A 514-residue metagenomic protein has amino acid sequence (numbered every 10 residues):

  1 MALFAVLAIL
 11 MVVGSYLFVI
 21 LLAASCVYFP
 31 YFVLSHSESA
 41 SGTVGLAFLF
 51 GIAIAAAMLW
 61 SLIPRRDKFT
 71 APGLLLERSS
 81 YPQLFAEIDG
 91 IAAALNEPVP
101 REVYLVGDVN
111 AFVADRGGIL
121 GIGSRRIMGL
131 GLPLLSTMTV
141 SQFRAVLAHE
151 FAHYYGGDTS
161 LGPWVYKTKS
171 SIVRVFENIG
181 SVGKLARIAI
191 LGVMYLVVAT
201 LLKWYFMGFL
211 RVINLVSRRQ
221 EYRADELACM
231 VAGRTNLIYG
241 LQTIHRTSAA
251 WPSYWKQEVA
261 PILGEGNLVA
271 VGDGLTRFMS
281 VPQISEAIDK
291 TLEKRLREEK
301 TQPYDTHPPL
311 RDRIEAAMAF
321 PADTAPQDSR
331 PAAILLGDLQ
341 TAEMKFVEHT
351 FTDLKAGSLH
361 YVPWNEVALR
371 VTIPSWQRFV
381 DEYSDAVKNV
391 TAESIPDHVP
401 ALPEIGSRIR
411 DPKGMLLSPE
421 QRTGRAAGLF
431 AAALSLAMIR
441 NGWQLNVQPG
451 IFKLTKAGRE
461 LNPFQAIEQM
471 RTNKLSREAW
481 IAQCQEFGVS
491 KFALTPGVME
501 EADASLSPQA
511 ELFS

Functional and structural regions predicted by a protein language model:
V6-F29: Canonical alpha-helical transmembrane segments of integral membrane proteins
L21-A53, I188-V198: Hydrophobic alpha-helical transmembrane segments
A40-T70, D89: Transmembrane alpha-helices and immediately adjacent membrane-cytoplasm interface residues in multi-pass integral
A57-L76, F209-Q220: Transmembrane-cytosolic junction motif
I63-K169, A493, V498-M499, L512: Peri-catalytic and regulatory segments of divalent metal-dependent proteins
D89-A93, A148, V173, V216-R234 (+1 more regions): An active-site-proximal "capping" alpha-helix that borders the catalytic cofactor pocket
G156-A189, D225, T235-A250: Post-HEXXH active-site segment of zinc metalloproteases
A189-S217, E226, R234-S514: Cytosolic-facing loops and C-terminal tails of multi-pass membrane proteins
